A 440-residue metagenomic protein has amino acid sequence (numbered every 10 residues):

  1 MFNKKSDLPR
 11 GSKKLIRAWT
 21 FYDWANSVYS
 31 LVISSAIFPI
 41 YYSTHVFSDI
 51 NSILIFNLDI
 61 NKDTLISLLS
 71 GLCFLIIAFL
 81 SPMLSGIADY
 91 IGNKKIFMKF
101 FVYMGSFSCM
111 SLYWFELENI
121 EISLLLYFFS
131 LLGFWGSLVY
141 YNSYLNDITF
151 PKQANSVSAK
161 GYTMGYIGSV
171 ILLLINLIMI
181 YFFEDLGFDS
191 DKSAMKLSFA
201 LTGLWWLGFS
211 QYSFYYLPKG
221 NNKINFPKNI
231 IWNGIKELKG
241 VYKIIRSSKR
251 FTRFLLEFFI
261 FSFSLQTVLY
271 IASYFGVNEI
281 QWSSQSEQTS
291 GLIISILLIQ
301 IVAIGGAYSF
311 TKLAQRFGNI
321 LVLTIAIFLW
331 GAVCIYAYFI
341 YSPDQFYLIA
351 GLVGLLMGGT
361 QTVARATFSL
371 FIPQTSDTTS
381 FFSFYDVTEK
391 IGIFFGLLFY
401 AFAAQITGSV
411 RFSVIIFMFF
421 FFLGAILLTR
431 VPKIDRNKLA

Functional and structural regions predicted by a protein language model:
F2-I16, P218-L256: Juxtamembrane intracellular "pre-TM" segments in multi-pass secondary transporters
I33-D63, Y270-S290: Short amphipathic helix-loop junctions that connect adjacent transmembrane helices in Major Facilitator Superfamily/SLC
N57-D59, I180-L204, F402-F421: A membrane-interface helix-boundary motif in multi-pass transporters
F79-N93, G305-N319, A404: Helix-to-loop junctions at the C-terminal end of transmembrane segments in multipass secondary transporters
I96-S111, L321-Y336: Structural signature of the two symmetry-related core transmembrane helices
S108, N119-S137, Q345-G359: Hydrophobic core of transmembrane alpha-helices in multi-pass small-molecule transporters, especially MFS/SLC-type
W114, W205-Y216, T360, I393 (+1 more regions): Multi-pass alpha-helical transporter architecture, strongest for 12-TM Major Facilitator/SLC carriers used
G136-F150, G359-P373: Intracellular juxtamembrane helix-capping segments at the cytosolic ends of symmetry-related transmembrane helices
